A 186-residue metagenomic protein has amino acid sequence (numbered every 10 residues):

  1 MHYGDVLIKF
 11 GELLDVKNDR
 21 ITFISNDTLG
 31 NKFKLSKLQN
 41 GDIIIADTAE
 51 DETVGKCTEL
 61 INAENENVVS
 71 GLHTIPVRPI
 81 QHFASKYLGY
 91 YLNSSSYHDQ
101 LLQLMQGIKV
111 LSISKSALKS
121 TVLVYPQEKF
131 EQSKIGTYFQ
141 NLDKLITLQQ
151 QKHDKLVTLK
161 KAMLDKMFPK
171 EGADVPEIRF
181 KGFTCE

Functional and structural regions predicted by a protein language model:
M1-E186: Feature detects amphipathic, helix-rich regulatory segments
